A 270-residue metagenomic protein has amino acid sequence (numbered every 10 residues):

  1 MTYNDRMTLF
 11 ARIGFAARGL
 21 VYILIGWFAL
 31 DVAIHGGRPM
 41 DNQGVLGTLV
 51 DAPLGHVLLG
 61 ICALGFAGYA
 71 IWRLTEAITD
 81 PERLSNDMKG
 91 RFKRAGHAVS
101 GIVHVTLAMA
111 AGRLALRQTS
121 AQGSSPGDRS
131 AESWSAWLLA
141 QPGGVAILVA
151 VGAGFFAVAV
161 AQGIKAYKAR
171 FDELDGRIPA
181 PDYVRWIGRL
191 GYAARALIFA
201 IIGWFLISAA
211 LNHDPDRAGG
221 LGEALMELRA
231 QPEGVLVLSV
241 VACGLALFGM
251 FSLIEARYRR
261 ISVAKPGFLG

Functional and structural regions predicted by a protein language model:
D5-R6, F10, L24, F28 (+3 more regions): Hydrophobic, ordered structural segments
R18-I25, A98-G112, L190-I207: Hydrophobic alpha-helical membrane-insertion segments
G19-P39: Alpha-helical transmembrane segments of multi-pass membrane proteins
I34-G44, T119-E132, F171-D175, H213-E223: Peri-membrane helix termini and adjoining interfacial loops of integral membrane proteins
Q43-V50, W134-W137, P215-L236: Short, membrane-exposed interhelical loops at transmembrane-helix boundaries
A77-A98, K165-R189, A256-G270: Cytoplasmic juxtamembrane regions at transmembrane-helix boundaries
W186-R229: Glycine/small-residue-rich hydrophobic helix-like segments
V235-E255, R259-G270: A cross-kingdom marker for long, charged
